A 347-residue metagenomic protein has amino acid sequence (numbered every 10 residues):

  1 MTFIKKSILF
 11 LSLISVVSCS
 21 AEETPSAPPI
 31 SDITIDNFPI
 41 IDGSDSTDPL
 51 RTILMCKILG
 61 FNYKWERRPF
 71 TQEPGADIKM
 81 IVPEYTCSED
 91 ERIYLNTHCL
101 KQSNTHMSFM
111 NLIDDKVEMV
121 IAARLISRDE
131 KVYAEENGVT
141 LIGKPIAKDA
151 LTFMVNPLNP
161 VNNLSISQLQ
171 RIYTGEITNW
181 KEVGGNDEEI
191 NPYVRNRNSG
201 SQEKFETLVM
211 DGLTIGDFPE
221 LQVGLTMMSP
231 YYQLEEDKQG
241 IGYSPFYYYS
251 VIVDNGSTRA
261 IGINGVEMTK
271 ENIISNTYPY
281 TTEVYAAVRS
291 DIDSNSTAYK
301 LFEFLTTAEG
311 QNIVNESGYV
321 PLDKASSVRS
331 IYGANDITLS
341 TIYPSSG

Functional and structural regions predicted by a protein language model:
M1-I8: Bacterial N-terminal signal peptides that target proteins for export
L9-L13: Hydrophobic helical h-region of N-terminal Sec-dependent signal peptides in bacterial secretory/periplasmic proteins
V17-S18: C-terminal motif of bacterial Sec signal peptides marking the signal peptidase cleavage site
E22-G347: Exported/periplasmic ABC-transporter solute-binding proteins
